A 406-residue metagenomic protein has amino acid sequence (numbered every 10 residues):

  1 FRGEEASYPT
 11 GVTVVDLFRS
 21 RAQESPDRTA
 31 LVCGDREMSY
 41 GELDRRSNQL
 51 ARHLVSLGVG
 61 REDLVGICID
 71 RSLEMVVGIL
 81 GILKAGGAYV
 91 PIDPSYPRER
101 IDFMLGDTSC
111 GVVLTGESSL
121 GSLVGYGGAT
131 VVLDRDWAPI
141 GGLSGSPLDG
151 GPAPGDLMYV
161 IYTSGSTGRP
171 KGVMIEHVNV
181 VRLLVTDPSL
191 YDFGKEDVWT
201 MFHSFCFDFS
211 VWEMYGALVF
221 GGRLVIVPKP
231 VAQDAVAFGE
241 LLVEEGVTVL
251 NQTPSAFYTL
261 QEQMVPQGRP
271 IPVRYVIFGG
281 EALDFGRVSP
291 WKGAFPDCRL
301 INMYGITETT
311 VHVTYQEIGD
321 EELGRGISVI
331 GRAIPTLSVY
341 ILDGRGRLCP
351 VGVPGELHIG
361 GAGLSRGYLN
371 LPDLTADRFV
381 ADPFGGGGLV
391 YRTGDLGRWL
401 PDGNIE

Functional and structural regions predicted by a protein language model:
G3, V14, R52, R98 (+6 more regions): AMP-dependent adenylate-forming
G3-V181, S189-D192, A217, G221 (+2 more regions): Carrier-protein-dependent adenylate-forming modules in NRPS/ANL systems
S20, L57, C68-M75, S119-L120 (+7 more regions): AMP-binding (ANL) adenylation modules
L43, V65, I82, V113 (+9 more regions): Conserved S/T- and glycine-rich ATP-binding loop of Class I adenylate-forming
I69-L80, S95-E99, F202-F220, A232-A237 (+1 more regions): Conserved coil-to-alpha-helix start sites within the AMP-binding
D70, E117-L120, H203-F207, P230-V231 (+3 more regions): Adenylate-forming
P170-G172, L183-T186, F202, V211-Y215 (+8 more regions): Adenylate-forming
K171-T200, D208-T248, D320: Conserved AMP-binding/adenylation subdomain of ANL enzymes
